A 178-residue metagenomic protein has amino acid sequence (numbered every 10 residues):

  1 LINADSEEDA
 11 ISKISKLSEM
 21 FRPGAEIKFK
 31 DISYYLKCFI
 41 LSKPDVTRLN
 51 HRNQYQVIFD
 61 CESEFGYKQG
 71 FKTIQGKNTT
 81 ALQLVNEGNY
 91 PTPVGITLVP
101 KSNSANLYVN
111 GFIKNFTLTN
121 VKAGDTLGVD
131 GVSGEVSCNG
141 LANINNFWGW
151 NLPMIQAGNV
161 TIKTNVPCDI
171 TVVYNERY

Functional and structural regions predicted by a protein language model:
L1-K13: Active-site acidic/histidine clusters and adjacent loop/turn architecture that either coordinate catalytic ions
I2-D5, D60-E64, V99: Solvent-exposed residues in well-ordered beta-strands and their adjoining turns, especially edge/terminal strands
K13-F21: Short amphipathic alpha-helices in soluble, non-transmembrane regions that often serve as interface/regulatory elements
I14, I27-K28, V109, T171: Short linear sequence motifs
M20, F29-S33, N50-R52, N89 (+3 more regions): A generic structural signal for short, non-catalytic loop/turn and secondary-structure boundary residues
R22-F65: Short beta-strand and beta-hairpin "edge-sheet" elements
F65-Y178: Intrinsically disordered, low-complexity segments enriched in serine, threonine, and glycine
